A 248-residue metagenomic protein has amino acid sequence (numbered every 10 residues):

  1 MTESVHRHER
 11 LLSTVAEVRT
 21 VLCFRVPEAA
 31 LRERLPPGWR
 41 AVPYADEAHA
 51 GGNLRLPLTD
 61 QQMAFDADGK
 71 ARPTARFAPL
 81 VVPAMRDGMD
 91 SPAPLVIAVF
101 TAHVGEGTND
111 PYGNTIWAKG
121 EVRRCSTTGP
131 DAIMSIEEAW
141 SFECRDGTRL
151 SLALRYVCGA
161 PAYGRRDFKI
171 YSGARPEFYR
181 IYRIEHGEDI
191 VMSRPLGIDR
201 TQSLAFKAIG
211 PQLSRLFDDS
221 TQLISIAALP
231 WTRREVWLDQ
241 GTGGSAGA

Functional and structural regions predicted by a protein language model:
M1-A64, A208-I209, L213-A248: Hydrophobic, proline/glycine-rich low-complexity stretches
T2, G113-A248: Interaction-surface and assembly-scaffold signal
P27, P43, P57, P73 (+9 more regions): Proline-rich intrinsically disordered, low-complexity coils
A29-L31, N53-D60, R72, P111-A118 (+1 more regions): Short linear motifs at secondary-structure transitions and domain/linker junctions
V42-E47, V104-G105, G120, G164: Short, surface-exposed linear patches
Q61-R145: Aromatic- and glycine-enriched beta-alpha-beta binding-site module
